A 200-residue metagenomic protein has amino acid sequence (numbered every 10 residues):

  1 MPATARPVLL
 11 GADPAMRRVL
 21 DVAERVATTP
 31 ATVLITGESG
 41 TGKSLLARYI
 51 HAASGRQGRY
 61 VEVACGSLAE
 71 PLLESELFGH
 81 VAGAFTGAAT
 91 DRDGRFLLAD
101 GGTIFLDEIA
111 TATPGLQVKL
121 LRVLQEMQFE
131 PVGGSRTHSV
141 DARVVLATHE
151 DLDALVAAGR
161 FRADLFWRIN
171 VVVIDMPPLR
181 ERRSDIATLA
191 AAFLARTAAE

Functional and structural regions predicted by a protein language model:
P2-R17, A27, H51-G58, G115 (+2 more regions): Nucleotide-binding/hydrolysis machinery
V8, D21-T86, L97-T113, P178-S184: Conserved post-Walker A coupling segment in P-loop NTPases
R17-R18, D91, I104, A147: Short, conserved clusters of charged catalytic residues that mark active-site and nucleotide-handling motifs
G42, R92, L152: Short phosphate-engaging motifs
L46, A64, L72-E76, V81-A84 (+12 more regions): Helical "lid/switch" subdomain of P-loop NTPase nucleotide-binding domains
